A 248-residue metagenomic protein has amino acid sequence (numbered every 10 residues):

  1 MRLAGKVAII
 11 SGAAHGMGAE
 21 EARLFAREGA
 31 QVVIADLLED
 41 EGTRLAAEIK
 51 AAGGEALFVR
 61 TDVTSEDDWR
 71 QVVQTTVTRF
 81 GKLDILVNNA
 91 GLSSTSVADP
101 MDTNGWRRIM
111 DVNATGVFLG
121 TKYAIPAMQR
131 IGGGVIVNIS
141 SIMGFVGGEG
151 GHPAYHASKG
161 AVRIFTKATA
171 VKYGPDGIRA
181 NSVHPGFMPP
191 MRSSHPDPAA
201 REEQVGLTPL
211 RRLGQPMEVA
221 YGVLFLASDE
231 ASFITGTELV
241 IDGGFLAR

Functional and structural regions predicted by a protein language model:
L3-V33: Canonical Rossmann dinucleotide-binding motif of NAD(H)/NADP(H)-dependent dehydrogenases/reductases, specifically
A4, V146, V223-L224, T235-R248: Short C-terminal tail/terminal secondary-structure segment of NAD(P)H-dependent dehydrogenase/reductase domains
V87, G174, R179, I234-G236: Short, small/polar-rich loop/turn modules that mediate ligand/substrate recognition or access, typified
V97-A98, D102-R107, S193, Q204: Substrate-binding pocket helix/loop in short-chain dehydrogenase/reductase
T121, S158, T166: Active-site helix of classical SDR
P126, V171-K172, S232: Alpha-helical segment proximal to the catalytic Tyr-Lys
S141: Residue(s) in the substrate-gating loop at a strand-loop-helix junction that position the organic substrate next
